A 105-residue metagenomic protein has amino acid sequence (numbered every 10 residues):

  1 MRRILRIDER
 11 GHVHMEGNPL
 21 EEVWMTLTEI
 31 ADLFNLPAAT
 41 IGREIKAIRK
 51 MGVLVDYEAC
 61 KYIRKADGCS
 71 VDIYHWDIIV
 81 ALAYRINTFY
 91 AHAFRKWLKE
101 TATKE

Functional and structural regions predicted by a protein language model:
M1-E29, L33-A38, R64-E105: Positively charged, aromatic-accented nucleic-acid-binding surfaces
F34, M51-G52: Residues at alpha-helix termini
E44, I48: Residues in the recognition helix of alpha-helical DNA-binding motifs
V53-D67: Short Lys/Arg-enriched helix C-cap and helix-to-coil transition segments that create basic nucleic-acid-contact patches
